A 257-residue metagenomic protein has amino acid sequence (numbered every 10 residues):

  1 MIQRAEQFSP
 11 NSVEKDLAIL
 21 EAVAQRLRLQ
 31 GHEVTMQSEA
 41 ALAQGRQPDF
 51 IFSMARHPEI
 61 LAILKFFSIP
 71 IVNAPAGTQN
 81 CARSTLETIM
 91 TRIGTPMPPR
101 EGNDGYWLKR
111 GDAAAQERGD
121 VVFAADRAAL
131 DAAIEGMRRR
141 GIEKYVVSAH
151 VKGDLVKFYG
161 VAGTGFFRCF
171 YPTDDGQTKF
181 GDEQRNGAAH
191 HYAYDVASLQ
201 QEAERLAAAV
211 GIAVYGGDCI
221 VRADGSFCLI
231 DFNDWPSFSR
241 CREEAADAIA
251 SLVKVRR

Functional and structural regions predicted by a protein language model:
Q3-P99, A114: Conserved N-proximal alpha/beta basic substrate-recognition cap immediately N-terminal to, or forming the N-lobe
S38-E39, Y145, V156, I212-D224: A short glycine-rich, hydrophobically flanked beta-strand micro-motif that places a catalytic Asp/Glu for divalent metal
P48-F52, K109, F158-G160, G225-F238: A short beta-strand motif that forms the metal-chelation/ATP-contact edge of phosphoryl-transfer active sites
M97, Y106-W107, E143-V147, V214-G217: A short linear hydrophobic-aromatic micro-motif
R100-E101, V122-D126: Short acidic-hydrophobic, aromatic-tinged amphipathic segments that line or gate anion-handling sites
G111, H150-V151, Y159, D218-I220 (+1 more regions): Anionic group-transfer/hydrolysis microenvironments
A124-V210: Phosphate-binding site of ATP-dependent enzymes
A208-I212, V221-R257: C-terminal active-site "lid" helix and adjoining low-complexity regulatory extension at the edge of ATP-using catalytic
